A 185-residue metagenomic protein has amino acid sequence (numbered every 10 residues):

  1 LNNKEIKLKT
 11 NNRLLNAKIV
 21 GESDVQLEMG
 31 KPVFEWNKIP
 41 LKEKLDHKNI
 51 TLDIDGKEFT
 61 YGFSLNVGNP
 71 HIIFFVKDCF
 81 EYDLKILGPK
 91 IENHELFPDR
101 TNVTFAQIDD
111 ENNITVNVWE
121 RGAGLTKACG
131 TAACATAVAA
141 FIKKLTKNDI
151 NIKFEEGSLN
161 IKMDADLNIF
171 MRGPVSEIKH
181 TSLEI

Functional and structural regions predicted by a protein language model:
L1-T126, V138-I185: Active-site proximal loop and beta-alpha junction motif in alpha/beta enzyme cores
T131-A133: Helical hairpin unit composed of two closely spaced alpha helices linked by a short loop
